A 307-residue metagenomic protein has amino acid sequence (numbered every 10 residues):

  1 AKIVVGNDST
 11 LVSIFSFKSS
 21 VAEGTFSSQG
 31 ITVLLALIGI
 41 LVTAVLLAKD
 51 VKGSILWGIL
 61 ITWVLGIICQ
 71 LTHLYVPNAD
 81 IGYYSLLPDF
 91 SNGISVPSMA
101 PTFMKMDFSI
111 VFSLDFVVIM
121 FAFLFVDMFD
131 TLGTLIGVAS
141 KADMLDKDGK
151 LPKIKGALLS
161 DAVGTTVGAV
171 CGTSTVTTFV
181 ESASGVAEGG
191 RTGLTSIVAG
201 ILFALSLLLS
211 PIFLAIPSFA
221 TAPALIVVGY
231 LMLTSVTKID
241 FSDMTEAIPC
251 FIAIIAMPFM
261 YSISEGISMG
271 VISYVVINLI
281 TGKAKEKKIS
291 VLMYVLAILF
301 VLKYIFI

Functional and structural regions predicted by a protein language model:
A1-I61, I197-I307: Membrane-embedded alpha-helical modules
V21-T25, I59-K155, I298-V301: Helix-loop-helix hairpins and the membrane-proximal interhelical loops of multi-pass alpha-helical transport proteins
S27, V117-A122, V163-V167, T234-K238: Short alpha-helical transmembrane interface motifs in multi-pass membrane proteins
I38, V117-F121, G156-V163, I248 (+1 more regions): Alpha-helical membrane-protein architecture signal
D50, S54-I55, H73, P77 (+5 more regions): Membrane-interfacial segments
D50-V51, L124-G133, G168-V176, F241 (+1 more regions): Short helix-coil transition sites and intra-membrane helix breaks within transmembrane domains of multi-pass
I59-V64, F123-D130, L158-T165, G200 (+3 more regions): Transmembrane helix-bundle signature of multi-pass membrane transporters/permeases
G137-V236: Helix-loop-helix junctions within the multi-pass membrane cores of secondary transporters/permeases
